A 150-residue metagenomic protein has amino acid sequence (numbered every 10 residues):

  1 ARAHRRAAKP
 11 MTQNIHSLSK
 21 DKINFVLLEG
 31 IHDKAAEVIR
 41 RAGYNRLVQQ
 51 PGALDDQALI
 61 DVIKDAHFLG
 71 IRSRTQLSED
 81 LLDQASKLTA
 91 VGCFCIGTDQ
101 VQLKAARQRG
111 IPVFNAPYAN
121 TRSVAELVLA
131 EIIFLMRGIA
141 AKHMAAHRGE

Functional and structural regions predicted by a protein language model:
A1-M11: Short, Lys/Arg-enriched N-terminal segments with co-localized hydrophobic residues within the first ~10-30 amino acids
A1-R2, F68, G138: General helical secondary-structure elements
R5, K22-F25, R148: Short linear motifs in intrinsically disordered/low-complexity regions
A7-K9, G70, A140: Generic N-terminal leader/processing signal
M11-F114: An N-terminal-biased, well-structured beta-alpha scaffold segment characteristic of Rossmann-like dinucleotide-binding
R109, P117-E150: Phosphate-binding beta-alpha-beta segment of Rossmann-like dinucleotide-binding domains, i.e., the NAD(P)
